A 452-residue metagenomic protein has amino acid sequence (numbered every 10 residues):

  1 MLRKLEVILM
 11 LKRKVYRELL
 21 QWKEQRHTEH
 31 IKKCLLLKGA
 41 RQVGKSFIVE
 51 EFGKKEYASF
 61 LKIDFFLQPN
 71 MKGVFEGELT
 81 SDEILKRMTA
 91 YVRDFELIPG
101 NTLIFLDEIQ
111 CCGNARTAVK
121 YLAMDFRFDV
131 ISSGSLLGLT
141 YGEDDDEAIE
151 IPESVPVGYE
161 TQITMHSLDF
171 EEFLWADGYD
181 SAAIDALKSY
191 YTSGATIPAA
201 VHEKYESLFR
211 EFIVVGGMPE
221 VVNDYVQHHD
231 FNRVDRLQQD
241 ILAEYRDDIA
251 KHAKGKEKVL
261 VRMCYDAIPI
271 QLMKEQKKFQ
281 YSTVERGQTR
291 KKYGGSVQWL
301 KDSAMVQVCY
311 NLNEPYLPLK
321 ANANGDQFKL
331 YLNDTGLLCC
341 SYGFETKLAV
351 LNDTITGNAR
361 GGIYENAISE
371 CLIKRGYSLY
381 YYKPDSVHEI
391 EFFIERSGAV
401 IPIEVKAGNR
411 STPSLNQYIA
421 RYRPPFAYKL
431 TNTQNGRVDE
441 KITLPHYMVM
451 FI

Functional and structural regions predicted by a protein language model:
L11-E29: Pre-Walker A adenine-sensing motif
K45: Conserved lysine of the Walker
I48, F52: Hydrophobic positions on the alpha1 helix immediately C-terminal to the Walker A/P-loop
L67-G100: Short glycine-rich substrate-engagement loop in P-loop NTPases that contacts/grips substrate
M124-E150: Sensor-1/coupling segment of RecA-like P-loop NTPase cores
V130, I368, L372, I390-N409: Conserved catalytic cores of phosphodiester-cleaving nucleases, focusing on short active-site segments
Y141-M273: Interdomain motor-coupling "hinge/lid" segment immediately C-terminal to the ATP-binding subdomain of NTP-driven enzymes
V222-I390, I394: Accessory nucleic acid-recognition modules appended to NTPase machines
